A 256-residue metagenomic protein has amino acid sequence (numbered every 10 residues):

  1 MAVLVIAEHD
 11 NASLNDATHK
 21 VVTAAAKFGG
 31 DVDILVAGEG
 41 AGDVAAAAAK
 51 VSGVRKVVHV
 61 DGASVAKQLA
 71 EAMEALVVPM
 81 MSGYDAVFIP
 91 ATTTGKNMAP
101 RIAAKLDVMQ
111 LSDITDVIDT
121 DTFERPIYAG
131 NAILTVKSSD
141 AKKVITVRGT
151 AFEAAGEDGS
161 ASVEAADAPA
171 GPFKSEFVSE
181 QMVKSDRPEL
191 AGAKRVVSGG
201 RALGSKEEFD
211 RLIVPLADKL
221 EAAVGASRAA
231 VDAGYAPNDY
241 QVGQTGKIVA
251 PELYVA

Functional and structural regions predicted by a protein language model:
M1-A256: N-terminal glycine-rich FAD/FM-binding segment characteristic of electron-transfer flavoproteins
